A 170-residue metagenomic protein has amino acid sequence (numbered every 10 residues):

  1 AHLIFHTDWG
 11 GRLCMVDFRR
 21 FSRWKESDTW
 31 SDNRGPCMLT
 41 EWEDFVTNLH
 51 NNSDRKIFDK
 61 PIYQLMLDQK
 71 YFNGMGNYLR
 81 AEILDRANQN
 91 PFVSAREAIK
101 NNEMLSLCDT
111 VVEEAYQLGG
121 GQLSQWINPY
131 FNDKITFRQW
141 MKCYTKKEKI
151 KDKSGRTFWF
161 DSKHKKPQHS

Functional and structural regions predicted by a protein language model:
A1-M38, I57, A98-N102, F158 (+1 more regions): Acidic, proline/glycine-enriched N-terminal capping motif
C37-L49: Compositionally biased, low-complexity/repeat regions
N51-S170: Basic, nucleic-acid-binding surfaces and adjacent catalytic neighborhoods in DNA/RNA-processing proteins
